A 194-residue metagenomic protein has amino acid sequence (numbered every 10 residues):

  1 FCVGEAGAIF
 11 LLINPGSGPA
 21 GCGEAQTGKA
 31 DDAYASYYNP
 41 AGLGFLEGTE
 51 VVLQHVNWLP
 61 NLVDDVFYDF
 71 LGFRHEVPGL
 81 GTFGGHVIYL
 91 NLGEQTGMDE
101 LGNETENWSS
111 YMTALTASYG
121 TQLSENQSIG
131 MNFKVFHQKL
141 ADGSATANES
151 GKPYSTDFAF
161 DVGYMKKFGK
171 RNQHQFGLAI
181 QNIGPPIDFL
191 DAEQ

Functional and structural regions predicted by a protein language model:
C2-T27, G48-E50, V56-Q194: Outer-membrane beta-barrel porins/channels
Y34-F45: N-terminal periplasmic accessory domains that precede and gate Gram-negative outer-membrane beta-barrel machines
